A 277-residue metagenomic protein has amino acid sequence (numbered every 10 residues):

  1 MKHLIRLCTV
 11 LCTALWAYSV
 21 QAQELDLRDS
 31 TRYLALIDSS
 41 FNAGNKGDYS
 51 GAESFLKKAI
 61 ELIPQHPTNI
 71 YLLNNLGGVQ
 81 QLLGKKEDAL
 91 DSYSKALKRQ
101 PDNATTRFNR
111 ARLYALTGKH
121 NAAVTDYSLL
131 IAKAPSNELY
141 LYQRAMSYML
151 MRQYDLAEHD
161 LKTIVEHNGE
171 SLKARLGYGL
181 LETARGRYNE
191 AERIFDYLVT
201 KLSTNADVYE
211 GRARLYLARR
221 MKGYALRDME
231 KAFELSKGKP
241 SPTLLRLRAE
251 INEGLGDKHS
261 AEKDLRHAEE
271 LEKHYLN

Functional and structural regions predicted by a protein language model:
V20-L73: N-terminal leader/linker segments that initiate helical-solenoid repeat arrays
N45-K46, L82, L116-T117, L150-M151 (+4 more regions): Register position in tetratricopeptide repeats
P64-P67, P101, P135, G169 (+3 more regions): Short coil turns that delineate tetratricopeptide repeat
N69-L72, T106, Y140, A174 (+2 more regions): TPR alpha-solenoid repeat register
Y71-N75, N109, Q143-M146, L150 (+3 more regions): Canonical tetratricopeptide repeat
